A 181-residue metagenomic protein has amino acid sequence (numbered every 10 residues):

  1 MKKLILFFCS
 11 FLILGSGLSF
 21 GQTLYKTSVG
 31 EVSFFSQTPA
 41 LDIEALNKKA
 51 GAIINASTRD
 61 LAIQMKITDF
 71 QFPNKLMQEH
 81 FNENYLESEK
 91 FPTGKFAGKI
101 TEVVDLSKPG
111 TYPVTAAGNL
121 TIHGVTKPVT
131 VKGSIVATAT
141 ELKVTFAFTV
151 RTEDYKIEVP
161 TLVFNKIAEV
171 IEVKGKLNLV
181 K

Functional and structural regions predicted by a protein language model:
M1-L4: Positively charged n-region of N-terminal signal peptides that target proteins for export
F7-G17: Bacterial N-terminal signal peptides
F20-K181: Low-complexity, acidic/polar, glycine-enriched regions of mature
